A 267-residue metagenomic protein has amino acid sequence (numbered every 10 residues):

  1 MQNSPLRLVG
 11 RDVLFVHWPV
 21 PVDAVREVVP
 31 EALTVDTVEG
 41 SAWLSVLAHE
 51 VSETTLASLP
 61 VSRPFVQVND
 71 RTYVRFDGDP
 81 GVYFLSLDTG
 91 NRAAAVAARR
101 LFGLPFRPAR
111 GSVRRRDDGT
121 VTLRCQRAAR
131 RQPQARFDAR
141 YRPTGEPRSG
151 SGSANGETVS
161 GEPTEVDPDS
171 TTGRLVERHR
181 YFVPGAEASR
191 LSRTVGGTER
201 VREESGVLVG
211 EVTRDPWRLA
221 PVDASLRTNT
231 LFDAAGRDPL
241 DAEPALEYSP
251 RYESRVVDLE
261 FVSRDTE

Functional and structural regions predicted by a protein language model:
M1-G10: A short, surface-exposed helix-loop junction/capping segment
L6, D23-D70, V74: Glycine/small-residue-rich interface belts in oligomeric ring/scaffold proteins and their assembly partners
R11, F15, S62: Short, charged/polar micro-motifs that form catalytic or ligand-binding hotspots
R11, V38-G40, G90: Short capping/connector residues at structural and topological boundaries
V13, N69-E267: Internal, well-folded beta-alpha domain core
W18-P21: N-terminal "first-domain core" detector
